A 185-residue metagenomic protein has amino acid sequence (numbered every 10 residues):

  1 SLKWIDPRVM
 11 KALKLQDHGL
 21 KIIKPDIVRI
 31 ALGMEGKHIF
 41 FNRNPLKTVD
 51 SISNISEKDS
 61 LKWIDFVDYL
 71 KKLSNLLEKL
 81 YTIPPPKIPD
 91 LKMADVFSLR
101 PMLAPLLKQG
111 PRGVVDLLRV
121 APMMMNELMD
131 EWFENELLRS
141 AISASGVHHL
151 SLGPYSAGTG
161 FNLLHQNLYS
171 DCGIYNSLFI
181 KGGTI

Functional and structural regions predicted by a protein language model:
S1-P89: N-terminal glycine-rich phosphate/pyrophosphate-binding loop and immediately adjacent elements
K71-I185: Active-site/ligand-binding neighborhood in enzyme catalytic cores
